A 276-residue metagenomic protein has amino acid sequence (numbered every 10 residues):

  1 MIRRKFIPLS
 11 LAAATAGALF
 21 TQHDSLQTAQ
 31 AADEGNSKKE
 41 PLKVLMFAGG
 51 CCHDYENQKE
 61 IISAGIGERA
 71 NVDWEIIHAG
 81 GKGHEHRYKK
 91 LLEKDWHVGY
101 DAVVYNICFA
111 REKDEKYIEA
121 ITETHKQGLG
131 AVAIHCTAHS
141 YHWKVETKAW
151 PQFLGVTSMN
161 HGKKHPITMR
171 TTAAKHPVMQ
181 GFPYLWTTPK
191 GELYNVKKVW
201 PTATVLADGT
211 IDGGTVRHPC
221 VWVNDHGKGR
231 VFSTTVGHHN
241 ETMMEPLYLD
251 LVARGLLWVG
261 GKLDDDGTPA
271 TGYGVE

Functional and structural regions predicted by a protein language model:
M1-A14: N-terminal secretory signal peptides and thylakoid transit peptides that target proteins across membranes
T21-V44: C-terminal segment of N-terminal export signals and the immediately downstream linker at the start of the mature
G35-L42, E68, V98, G213-V216 (+1 more regions): Extracellular ligand-binding/catalytic regions of CAZymes and related secreted enzymes and adhesion modules
S37-N57: A short, flexible N-terminal coil/short beta segment enriched in small residues
M46, E56-A138: Helical hinge/lid and interdomain linker segments adjacent to catalytic or ligand-binding clefts that mediate domain
A48-C51, T137, G237: Residue-level signal for short, function-critical loop segments
G67, V72-E75, R87, K163-V231: Catalytic beta-strand/loop cores that center a nucleophilic Ser/Cys/Thr and support acyl-enzyme chemistry
A110-G181: A glycine-rich, often tryptophan-bearing local segment used as a flexible ligand/cofactor-contacting loop or short
